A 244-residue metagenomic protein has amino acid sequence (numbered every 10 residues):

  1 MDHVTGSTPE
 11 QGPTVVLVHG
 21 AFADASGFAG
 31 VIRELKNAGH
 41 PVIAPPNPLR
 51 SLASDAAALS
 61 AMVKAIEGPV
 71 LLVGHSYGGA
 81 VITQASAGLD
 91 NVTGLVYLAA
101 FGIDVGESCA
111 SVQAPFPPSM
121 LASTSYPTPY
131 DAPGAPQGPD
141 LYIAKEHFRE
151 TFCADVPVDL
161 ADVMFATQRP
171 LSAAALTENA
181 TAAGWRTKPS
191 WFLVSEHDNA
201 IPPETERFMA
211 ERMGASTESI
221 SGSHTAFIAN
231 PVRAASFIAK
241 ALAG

Functional and structural regions predicted by a protein language model:
E10-G68: Active-site catalytic motif of lipid deacylating hydrolases and related acyltransferases
G20-A23, S76-Y77, F101: Active-site glycine-rich loops that stabilize anionic/oxyanionic intermediates across multiple enzyme folds
G30, Q84-A85: Active-site signature of alpha/beta-hydrolase-fold catalytic machinery across serine- and Asp/Cys-nucleophile hydrolases
V73-G78, I82: Gly/Ala-rich beta-loop-alpha elbow adjacent to hydrolase catalytic centers
N91-V92, V96-P136, S172-A175, M209: Flexible "cap/lid" loop of the alpha/beta hydrolase fold
P127-A175: Internal catalytic-core helix/loop-beta-alpha segment that presents or stabilizes conserved functional determinants
D159, A166-S236: Conserved serine/cysteine hydrolase catalytic core
